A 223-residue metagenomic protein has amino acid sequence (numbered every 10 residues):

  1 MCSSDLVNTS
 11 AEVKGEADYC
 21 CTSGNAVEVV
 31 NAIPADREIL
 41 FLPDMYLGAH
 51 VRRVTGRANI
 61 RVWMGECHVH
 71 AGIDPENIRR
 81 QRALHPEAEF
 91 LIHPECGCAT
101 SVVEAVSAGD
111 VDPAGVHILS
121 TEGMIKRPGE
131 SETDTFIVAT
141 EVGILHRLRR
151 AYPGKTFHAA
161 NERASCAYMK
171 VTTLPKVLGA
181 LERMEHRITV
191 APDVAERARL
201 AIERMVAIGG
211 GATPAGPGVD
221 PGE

Functional and structural regions predicted by a protein language model:
M1-S3: Short, small-residue-biased leader/transition segments that mark boundaries at the very start of proteins
V7, G24, D44-M45, E122 (+1 more regions): Alpha-helix N-cap/helix-start capping motif
G15: Catalytic domains of riboflavin
Y19-G24, H117-T121: Short acidic-hydrophobic, aromatic-tinged amphipathic segments that line or gate anion-handling sites
T22, A26-G65: Loop-centered beta-sheet repeat module
V27, T121, R149-E223: Peripheral docking tails and interdomain loops at the edges of cofactor- or intermediate-handling domains
F41-L42, I92, V138-A139: Short beta-strand scaffold positions
A49-H117, T121-T135, G143-H158, A167-K170 (+1 more regions): Redox- and metal-dependent alpha/beta enzyme cores, enriched for Fe-S-associated oxidoreductases and cofactor-handling
